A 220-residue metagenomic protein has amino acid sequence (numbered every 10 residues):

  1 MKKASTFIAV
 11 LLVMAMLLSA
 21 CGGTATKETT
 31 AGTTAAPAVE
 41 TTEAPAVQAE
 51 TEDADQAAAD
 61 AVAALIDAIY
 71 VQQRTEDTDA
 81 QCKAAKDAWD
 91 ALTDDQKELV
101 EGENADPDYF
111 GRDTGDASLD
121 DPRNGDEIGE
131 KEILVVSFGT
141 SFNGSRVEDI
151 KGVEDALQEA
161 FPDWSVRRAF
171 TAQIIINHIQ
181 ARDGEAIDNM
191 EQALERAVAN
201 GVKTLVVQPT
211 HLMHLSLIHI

Functional and structural regions predicted by a protein language model:
M1-I8: Bacterial N-terminal signal peptides that target proteins for export
L18-A20: C-terminal motif of bacterial Sec signal peptides marking the signal peptidase cleavage site
G22-T30: Bacterial lipoprotein signal-peptidase II cleavage site
P37-A63, D106-E132: N-terminal low-complexity, Pro/Thr/Ser-rich intrinsically disordered segments that act as propeptides or flexible
E50-F110: Beta-rich interaction/scaffold domains
W164-R182: Short connector loops at secondary-structure junctions
D183-R196: Glycine-rich, highly charged phosphate/nucleotide-binding loops
H219-I220: Conserved small/polar residues in nucleotide/adenosyl-binding loops
